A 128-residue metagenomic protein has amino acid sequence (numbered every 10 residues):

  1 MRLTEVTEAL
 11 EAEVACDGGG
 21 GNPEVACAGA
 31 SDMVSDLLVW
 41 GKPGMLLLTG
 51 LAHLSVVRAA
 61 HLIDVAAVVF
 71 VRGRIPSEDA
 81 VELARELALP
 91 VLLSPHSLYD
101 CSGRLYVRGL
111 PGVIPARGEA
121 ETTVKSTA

Functional and structural regions predicted by a protein language model:
M1, E5-G29: An N-cap/entry alpha-helix motif that binds or orients negatively charged groups
N22-P23, C27-L46, G50-E119, T127: Feature captures the catalytic cores and cofactor-binding loops of soluble hydro-lyases/lyases that act on carboxylate
